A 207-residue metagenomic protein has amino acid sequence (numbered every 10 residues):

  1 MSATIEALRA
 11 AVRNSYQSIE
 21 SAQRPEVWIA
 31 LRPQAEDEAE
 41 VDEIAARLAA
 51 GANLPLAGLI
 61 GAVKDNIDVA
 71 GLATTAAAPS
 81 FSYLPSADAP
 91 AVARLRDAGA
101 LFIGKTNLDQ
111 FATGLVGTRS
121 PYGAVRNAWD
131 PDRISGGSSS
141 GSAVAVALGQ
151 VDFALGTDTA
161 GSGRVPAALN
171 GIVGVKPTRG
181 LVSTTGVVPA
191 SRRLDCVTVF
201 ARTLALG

Functional and structural regions predicted by a protein language model:
M1-T159: Gly/Ser-rich catalytic/binding loops embedded in alpha/beta enzyme cores
V144-G207: Fold-level recognition of mixed alpha/beta catalytic cores in primary-metabolism enzymes, strongest
